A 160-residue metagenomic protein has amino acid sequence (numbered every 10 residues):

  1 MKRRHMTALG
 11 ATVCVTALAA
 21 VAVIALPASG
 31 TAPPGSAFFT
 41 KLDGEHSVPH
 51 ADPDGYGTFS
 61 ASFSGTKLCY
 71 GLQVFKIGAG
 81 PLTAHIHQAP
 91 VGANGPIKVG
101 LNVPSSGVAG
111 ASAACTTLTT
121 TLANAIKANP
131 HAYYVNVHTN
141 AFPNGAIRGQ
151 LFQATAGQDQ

Functional and structural regions predicted by a protein language model:
K2-G10, C14-A84, Q88-Q160: Metal-centered catalytic cores of metalloenzymes
